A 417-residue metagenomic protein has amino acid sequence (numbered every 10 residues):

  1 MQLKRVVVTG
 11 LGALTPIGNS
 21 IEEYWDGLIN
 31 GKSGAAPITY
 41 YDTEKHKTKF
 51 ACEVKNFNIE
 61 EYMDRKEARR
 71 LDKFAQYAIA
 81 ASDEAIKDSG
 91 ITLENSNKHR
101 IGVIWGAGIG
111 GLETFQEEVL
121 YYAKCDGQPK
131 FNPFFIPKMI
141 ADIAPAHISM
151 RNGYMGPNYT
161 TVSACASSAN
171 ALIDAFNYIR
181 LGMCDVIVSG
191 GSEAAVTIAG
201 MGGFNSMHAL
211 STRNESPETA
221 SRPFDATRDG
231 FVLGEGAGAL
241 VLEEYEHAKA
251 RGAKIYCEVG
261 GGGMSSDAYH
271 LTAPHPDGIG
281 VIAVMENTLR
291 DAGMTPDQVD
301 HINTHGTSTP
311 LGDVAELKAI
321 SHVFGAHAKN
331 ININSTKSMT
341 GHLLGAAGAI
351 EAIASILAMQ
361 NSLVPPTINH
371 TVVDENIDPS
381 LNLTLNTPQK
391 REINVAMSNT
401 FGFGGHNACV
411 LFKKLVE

Functional and structural regions predicted by a protein language model:
M1-E67, E246-Y256, I353-I368, K413-E417: ACP-dependent fatty acid/polyketide chain-elongation machinery
M1-V8, N95-K98, A292-Q298, K329 (+1 more regions): Flexible, low-complexity linker/loop segments at domain and module junctions
R5-T9, A36, E215-A292, H301 (+1 more regions): Condensing-enzyme catalytic core mediating Claisen C-C bond formation in acyl metabolism
V8, Y24-W25, K32-S163, S192-M201 (+1 more regions): Conserved beta-ketoacyl condensing-enzyme motif
G10, L28, S82, V103 (+10 more regions): Conserved small-residue
A78-I91, A144, S149-N152, N158-E193 (+5 more regions): Active-site-proximal alpha-helical scaffold in enzymes
C125-N132, I173, N177, E193-A250 (+2 more regions): Glycine-/small-residue-rich "gating" segment that lines the acyl/pantetheine channel and substrate pocket
M183-D229, G262-P276, G306-D313, N330-L381: Acyl-CoA/ACP chain-elongation machinery
